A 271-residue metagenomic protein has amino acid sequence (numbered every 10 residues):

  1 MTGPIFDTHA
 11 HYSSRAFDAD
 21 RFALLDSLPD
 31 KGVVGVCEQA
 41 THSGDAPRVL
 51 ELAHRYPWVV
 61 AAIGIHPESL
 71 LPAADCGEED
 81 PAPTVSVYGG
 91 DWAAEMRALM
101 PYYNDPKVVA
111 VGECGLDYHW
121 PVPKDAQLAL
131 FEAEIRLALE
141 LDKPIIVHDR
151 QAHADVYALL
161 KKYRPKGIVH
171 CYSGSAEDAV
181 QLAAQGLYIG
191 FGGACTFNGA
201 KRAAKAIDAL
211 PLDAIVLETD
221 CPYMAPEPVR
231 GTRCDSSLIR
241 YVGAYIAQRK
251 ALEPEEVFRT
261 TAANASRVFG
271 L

Functional and structural regions predicted by a protein language model:
M1-L271: Mid-domain alpha/beta scaffold segments of enzyme catalytic cores
